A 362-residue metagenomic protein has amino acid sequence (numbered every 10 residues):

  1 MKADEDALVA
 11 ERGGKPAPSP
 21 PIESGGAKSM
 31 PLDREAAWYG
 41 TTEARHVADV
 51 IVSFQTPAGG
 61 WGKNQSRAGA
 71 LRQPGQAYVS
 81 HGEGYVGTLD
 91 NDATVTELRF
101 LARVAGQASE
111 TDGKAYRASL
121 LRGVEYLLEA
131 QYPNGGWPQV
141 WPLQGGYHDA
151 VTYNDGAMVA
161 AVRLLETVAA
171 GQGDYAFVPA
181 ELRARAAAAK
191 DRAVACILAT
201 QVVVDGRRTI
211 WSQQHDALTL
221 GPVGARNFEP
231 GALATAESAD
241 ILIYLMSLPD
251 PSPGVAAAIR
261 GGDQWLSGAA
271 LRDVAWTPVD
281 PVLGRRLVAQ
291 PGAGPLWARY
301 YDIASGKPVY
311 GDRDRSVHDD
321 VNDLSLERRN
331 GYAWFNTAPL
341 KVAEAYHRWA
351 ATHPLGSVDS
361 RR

Functional and structural regions predicted by a protein language model:
M1-E43, T167, G171-R192, L218-A225 (+2 more regions): Terminal, non-catalytic domain-edge segments
S29-V95, F100: N-terminal carbohydrate-binding/catalytic regions of secreted carbohydrate-active enzymes
D33-W38, E83-T88, A102-A105, S109-G113 (+3 more regions): Second-shell loop/turn segments in exported
Y39-H46, T88-T96, T152-R163, R185 (+1 more regions): Aromatic- and histidine-enriched alpha-helix N-cap/loop-to-helix transition segments that scaffold the rims
V47-G60, S119-G136, A187-G206, A258-A275: Long, well-ordered core segments of solenoidal/helical folds
F54, V104-A108, A130, V168-G171 (+3 more regions): Residue-level signature of the C-terminal ends
K63-L89, G136-Y153, A217-P230: A cross-kingdom feature marking solvent-exposed beta-strand/loop segments within repeated, beta-rich binding/scaffold
G113, R117-V124, L128, G145-Q201 (+1 more regions): Eukaryote-skewed repeat-based solenoidal scaffolds used as protein-protein interaction platforms, primarily
